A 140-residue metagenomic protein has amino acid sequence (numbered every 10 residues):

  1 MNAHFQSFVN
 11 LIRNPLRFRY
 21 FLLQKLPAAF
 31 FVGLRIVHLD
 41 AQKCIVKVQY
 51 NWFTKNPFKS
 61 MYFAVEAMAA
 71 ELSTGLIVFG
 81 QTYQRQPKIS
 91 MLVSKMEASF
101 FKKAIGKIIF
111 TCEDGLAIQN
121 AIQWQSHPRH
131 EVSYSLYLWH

Functional and structural regions predicted by a protein language model:
M1-F31, F53, P57: Alpha-helical membrane-targeting segments
M1-R13, A104-I105, G115-H140: HotDog/MaoC-like acyl-thioester-processing domains
H4, F53-G75, K88: Hot-dog-fold acyl-thioester-processing enzymes
F30, L92-S94, I108, H130-Y134: Hydrophobic core residues within well-ordered beta-strands of beta-rich domains
F31-M61: Catalytic strand-loop segment that frames the active site of acyl-thioester-processing enzymes
L39-Q42, F101-I108, H140: A short, structured loop/turn motif at beta-sheet edges
Q49-N51, E113-I118: Generic short beta-strand segments
I77-L116: Hydrophobic beta-strand-centered segment that forms part of the acyl-chain substrate-binding groove
